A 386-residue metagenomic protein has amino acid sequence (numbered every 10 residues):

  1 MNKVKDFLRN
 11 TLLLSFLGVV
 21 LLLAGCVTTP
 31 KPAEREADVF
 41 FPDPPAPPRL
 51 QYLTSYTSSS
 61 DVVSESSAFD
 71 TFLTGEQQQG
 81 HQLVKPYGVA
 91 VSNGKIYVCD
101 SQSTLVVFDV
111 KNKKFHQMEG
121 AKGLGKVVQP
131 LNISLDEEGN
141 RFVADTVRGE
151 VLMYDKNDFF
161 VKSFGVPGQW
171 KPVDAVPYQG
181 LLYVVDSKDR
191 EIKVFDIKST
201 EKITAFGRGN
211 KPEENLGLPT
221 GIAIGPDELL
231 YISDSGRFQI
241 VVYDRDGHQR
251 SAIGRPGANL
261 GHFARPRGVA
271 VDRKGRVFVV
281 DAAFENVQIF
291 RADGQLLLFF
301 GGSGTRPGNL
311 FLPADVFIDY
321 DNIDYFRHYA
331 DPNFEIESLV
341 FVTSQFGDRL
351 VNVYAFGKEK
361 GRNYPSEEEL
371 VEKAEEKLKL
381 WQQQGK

Functional and structural regions predicted by a protein language model:
N2-S15: Bacterial N-terminal signal peptides that target proteins for export
L14-A24: Bacterial N-terminal signal peptides
C26-K386: Eukaryotic scaffold repeat domains enriched in small/polar residues
